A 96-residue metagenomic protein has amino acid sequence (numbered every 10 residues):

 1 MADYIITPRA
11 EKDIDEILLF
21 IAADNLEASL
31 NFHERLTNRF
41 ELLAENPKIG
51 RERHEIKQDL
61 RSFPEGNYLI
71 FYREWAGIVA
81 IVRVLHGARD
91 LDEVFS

Functional and structural regions predicted by a protein language model:
M1-A2, S96: Absolute protein N-terminus
D3-I56, L60: Basic, Lys/Arg-enriched alpha-helical interface segments
N31, P64, R83: Small/polar loops that bind or transfer phosphate-bearing groups
K48-I78: Basic/aromatic recognition patch in beta-strand/loop cores that engages polyanionic ligands
Y68-L69, R73-S96: Enriched for short, Lys/Arg-rich terminal
